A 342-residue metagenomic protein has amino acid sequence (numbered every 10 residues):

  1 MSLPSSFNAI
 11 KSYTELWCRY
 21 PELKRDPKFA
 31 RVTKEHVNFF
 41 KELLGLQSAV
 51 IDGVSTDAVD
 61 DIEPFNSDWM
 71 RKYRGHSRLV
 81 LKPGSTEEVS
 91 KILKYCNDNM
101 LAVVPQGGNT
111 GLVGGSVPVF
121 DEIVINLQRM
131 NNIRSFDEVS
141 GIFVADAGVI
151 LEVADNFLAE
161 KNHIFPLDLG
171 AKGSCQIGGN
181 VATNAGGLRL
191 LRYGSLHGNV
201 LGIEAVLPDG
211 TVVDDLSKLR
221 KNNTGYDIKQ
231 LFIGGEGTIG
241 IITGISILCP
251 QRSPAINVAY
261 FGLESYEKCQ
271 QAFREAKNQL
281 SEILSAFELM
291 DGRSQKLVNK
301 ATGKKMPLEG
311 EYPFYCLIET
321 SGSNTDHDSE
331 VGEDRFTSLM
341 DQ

Functional and structural regions predicted by a protein language model:
M1-Q342: Noncatalytic alpha-helical scaffold of FAD-dependent oxidoreductases
